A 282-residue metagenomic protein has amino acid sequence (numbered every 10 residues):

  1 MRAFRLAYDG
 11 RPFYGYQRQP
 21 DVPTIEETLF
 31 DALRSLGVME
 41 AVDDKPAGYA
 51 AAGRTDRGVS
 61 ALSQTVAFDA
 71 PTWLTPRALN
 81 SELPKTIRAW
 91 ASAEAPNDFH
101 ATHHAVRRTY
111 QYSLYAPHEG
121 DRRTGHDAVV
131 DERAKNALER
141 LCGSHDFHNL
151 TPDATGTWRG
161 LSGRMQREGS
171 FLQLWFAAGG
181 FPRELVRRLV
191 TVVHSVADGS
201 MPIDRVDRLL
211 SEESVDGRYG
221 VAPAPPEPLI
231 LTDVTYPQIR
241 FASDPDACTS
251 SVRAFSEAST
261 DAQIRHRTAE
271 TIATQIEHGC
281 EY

Functional and structural regions predicted by a protein language model:
M1-Y282: Structured-RNA-binding interfaces characteristic of tRNA pseudouridine synthases
